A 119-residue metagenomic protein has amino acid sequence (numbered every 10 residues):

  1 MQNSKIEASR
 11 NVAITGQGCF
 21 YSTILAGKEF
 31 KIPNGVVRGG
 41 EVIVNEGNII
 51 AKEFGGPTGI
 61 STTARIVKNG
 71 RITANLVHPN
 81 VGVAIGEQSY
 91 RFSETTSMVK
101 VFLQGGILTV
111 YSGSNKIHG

Functional and structural regions predicted by a protein language model:
Q2-G119: Intrinsically disordered, low-complexity terminal regions
